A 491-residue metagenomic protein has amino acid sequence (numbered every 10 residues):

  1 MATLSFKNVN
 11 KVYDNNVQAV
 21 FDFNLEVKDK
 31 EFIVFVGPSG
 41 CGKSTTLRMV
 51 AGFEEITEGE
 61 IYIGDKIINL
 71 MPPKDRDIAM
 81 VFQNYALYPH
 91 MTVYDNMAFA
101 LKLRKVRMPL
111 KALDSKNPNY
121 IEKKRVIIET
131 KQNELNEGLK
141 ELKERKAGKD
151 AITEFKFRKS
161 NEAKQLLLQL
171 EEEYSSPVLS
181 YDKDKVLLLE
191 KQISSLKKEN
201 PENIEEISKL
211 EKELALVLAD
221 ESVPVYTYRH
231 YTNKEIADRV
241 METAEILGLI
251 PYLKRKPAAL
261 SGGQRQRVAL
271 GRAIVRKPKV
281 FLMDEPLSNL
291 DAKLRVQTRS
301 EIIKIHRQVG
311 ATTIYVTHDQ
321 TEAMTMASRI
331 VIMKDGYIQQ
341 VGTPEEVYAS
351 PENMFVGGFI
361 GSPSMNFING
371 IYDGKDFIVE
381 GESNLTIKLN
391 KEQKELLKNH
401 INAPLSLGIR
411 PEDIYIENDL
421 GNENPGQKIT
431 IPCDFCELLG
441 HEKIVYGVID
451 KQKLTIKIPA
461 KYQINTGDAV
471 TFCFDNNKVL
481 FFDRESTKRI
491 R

Functional and structural regions predicted by a protein language model:
V36-P38: The feature captures the beta-strand-to-loop junction immediately N-terminal to the Walker
A51: Helix-to-loop junction immediately C-terminal to a conserved catalytic motif
E54-Y62: Conserved post-Walker A/P-loop segment of ABC ATPase nucleotide-binding domains
E60, K66, Y337: ATP-binding/catalytic-site motifs of ATP-hydrolyzing domains
I67, K105, K111-K143, S194 (+1 more regions): Conserved ABC ATPase "signature" region
T92-F99, L103-R104, V223-F355: ABC ATPase nucleotide-binding domains
D376, E380-D434, K453, Y462-R491: Glycine/charge-rich catalytic "coupling/switch" loops of P-loop NTPases
